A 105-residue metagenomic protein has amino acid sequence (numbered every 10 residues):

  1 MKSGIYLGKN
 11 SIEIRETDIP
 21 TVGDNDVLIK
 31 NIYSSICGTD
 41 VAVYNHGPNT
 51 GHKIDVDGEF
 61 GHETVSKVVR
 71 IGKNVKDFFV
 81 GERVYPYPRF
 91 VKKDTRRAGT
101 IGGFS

Functional and structural regions predicted by a protein language model:
M1-K2: Extreme N-terminal starter segment of soluble prokaryotic enzymes
I5-L7, N45: Residue-level signal for short segments within beta-strands and strand-turn junctions of well-structured beta-sheet
N10-S11, N49: Short beta->alpha connector loops
S11-R15, G38-T39: Short N-terminal binding/cap micro-motifs at the start of the first secondary-structure element
P20-S34, P48-T95, G99-T100: Glycine-rich beta-strand-centered segment in the early N-terminal region that forms part of a ligand/cofactor-binding
T39-N45: Cytochrome P450 core scaffold surrounding the K-helix E-X-X-R motif and the conserved "meander" helix-loop region
I101-S105: Short peripheral tails and domain-boundary helices/loops at the edges of structured domains
